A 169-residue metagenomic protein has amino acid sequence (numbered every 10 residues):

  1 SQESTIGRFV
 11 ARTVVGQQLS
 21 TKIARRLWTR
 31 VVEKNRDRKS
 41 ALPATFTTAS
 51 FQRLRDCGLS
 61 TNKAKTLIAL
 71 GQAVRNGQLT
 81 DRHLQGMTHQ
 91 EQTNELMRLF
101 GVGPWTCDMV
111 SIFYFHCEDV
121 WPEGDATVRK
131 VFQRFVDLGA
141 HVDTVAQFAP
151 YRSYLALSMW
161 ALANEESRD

Functional and structural regions predicted by a protein language model:
S1-E3, Q90: Active-site-proximal or metal-binding-adjacent scaffold patches in catalytic folds
E3-R8, F46: Short, flexible turn/loop "capping" segments at secondary-structure junctions
I6, V10-A11, I23-L27, K63-T66 (+2 more regions): Residue-level detector of well-ordered alpha-helical segments, enriched for hydrophobic/aromatic packing positions
L19-R98, Q147-F148: Alpha-helical ds-nucleic-acid-binding substructure associated with the helix-hairpin-helix region of base-excision DNA
A64-K65, Q78, Q85, H89-E91 (+1 more regions): C-terminal accessory module of base-excision DNA glycosylases/AP lyases that mediates lesion recognition and DNA
